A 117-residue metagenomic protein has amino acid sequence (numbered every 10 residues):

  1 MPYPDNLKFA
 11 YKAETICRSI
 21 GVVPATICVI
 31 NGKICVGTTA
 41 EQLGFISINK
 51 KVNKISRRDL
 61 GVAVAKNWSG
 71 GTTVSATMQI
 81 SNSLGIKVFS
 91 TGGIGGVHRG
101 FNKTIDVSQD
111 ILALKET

Functional and structural regions predicted by a protein language model:
M1-A65: Glycine-rich nucleotide/cofactor/substrate-binding loop typically near the N-terminus or early in the first domain
F9-A13, T77, D110: A general structural detector for well-ordered alpha-helical segments in enzyme core domains, enriched
P24-V29, G70, V88-G93, R99: General beta-strand structural signal in soluble alpha/beta enzymes
C35-V36, S83, S90-T91, G96-F101: Short, well-ordered, mixed-charge alpha-helical segments that flank or form enzyme active sites
R58-L60, A113-T117: Acidic/polar active-site rim loop that often engages polyanionic ligands
L60-T77: Polyanion-binding loop/helix "lid" in catalytic or ligand-binding cores
G71-V74, N102-K115: Active-site glycine-rich loop that binds ribose-phosphate moieties when present
A76-V88, A113-K115: Alpha-helix C-terminal capping segments
